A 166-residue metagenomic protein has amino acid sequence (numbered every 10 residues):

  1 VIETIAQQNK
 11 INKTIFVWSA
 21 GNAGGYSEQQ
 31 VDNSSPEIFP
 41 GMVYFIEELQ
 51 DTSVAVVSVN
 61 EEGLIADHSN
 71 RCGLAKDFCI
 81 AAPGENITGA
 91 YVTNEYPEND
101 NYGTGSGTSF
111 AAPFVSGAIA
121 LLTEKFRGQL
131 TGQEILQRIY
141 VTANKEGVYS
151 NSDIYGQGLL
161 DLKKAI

Functional and structural regions predicted by a protein language model:
V1-F78, N86-A112: Substrate-binding/specificity loop regions of serine endopeptidase catalytic domains, predominantly subtilases
A81: Short beta-strand-to-turn element immediately C-terminal to the catalytic PLP-Schiff-base lysine in fold type I
G84-Y155: Hydrolase catalytic cores
G158-D161: Negatively charged sequence features
K163-I166: Secreted peptidase-domain scaffold signal
